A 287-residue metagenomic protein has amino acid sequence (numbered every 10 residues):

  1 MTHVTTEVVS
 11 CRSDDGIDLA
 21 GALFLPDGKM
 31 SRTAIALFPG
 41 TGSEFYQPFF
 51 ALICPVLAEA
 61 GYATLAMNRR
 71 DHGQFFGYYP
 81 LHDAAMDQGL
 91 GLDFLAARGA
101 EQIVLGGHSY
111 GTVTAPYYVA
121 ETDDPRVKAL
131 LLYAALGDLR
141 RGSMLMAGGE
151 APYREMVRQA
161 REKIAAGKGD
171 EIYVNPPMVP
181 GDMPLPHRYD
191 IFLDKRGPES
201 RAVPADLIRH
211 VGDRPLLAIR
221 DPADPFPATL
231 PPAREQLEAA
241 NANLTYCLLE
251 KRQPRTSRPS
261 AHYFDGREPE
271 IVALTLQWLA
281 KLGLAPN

Functional and structural regions predicted by a protein language model:
M1-K29: N-terminal cap/lid segment of alpha/beta-hydrolase-fold proteins
S31-G40: Short beta-strand element of the alpha/beta-hydrolase
G42-C54, R69, T229-L230: The serine-hydrolase catalytic nucleophile loop
C54-Q74: Conserved alpha/beta-hydrolase
R70-Q102: Catalytic nucleophile-loop/oxyanion-hole region of alpha/beta-hydrolase and closely related hydrolase-like folds
Q102-Q159, D190-I191: Primarily recognizes the serine-hydrolase "nucleophile elbow" in alpha/beta-hydrolase and SGNH/GDSL folds
K163-V272, L276-A280: Serine-hydrolase catalytic core
